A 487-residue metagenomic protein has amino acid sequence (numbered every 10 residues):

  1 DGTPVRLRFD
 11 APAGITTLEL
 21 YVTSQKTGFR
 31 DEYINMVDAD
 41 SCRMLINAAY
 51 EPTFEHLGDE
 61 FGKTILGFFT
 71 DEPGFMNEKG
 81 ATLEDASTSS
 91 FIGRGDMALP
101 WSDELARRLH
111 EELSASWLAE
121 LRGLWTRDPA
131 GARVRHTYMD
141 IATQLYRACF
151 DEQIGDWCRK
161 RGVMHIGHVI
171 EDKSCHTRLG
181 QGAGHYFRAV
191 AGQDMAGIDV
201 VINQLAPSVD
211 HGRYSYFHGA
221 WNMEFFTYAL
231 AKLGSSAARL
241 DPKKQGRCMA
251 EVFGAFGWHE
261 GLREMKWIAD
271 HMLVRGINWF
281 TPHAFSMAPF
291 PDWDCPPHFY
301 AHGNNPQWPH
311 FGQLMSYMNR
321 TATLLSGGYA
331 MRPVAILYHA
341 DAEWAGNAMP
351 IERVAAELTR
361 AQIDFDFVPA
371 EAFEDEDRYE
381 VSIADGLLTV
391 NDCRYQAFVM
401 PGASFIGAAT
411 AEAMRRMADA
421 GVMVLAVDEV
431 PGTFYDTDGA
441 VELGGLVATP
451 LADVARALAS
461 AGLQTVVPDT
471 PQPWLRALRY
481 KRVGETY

Functional and structural regions predicted by a protein language model:
D1-D71: Mature N-terminal, pre-catalytic/accessory segment of carbohydrate-active enzymes
L57-G67, E72-Y487: Carbohydrate-binding surfaces of carbohydrate-active enzymes
